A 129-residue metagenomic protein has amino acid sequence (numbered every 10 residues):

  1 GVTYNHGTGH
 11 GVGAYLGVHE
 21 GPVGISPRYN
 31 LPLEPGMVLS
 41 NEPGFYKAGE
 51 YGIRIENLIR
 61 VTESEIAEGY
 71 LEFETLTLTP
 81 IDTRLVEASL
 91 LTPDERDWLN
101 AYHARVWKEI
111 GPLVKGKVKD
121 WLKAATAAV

Functional and structural regions predicted by a protein language model:
G1-T3: Extended boundary segments
G7, Y15-V129: Charged, cofactor-coupling segments
